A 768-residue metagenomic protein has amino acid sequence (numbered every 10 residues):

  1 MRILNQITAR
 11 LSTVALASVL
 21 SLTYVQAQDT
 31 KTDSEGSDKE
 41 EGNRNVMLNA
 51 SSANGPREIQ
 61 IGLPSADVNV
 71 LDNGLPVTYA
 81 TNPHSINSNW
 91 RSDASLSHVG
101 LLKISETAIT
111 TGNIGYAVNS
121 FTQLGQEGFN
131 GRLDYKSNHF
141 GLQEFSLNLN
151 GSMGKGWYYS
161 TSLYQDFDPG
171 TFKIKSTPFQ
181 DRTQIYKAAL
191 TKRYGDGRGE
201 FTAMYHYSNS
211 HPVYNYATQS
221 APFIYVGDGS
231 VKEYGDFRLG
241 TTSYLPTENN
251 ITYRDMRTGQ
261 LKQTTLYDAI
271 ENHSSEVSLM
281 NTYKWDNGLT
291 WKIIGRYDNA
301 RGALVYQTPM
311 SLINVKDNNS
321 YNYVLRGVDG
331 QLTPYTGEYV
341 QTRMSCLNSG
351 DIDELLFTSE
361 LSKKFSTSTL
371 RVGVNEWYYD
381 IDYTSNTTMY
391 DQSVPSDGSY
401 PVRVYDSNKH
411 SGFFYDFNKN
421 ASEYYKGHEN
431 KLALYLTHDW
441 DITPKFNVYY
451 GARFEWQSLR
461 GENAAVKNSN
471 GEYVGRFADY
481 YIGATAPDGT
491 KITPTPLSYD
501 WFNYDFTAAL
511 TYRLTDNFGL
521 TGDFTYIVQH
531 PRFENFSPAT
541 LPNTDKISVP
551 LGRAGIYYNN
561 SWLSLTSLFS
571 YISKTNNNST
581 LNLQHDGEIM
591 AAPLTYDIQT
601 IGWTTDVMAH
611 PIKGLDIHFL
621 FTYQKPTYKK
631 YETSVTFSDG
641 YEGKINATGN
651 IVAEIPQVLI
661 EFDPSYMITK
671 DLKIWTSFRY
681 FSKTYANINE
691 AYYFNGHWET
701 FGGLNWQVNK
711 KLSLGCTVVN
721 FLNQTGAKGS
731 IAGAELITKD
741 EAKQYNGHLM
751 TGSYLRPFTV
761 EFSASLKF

Functional and structural regions predicted by a protein language model:
I3, S21, Q28-G128, I527: Acidic, small-polar-rich N-terminal luminal/periplasmic segments of exported/outer-membrane proteins
Q28-T30, K683-Y685, W706-F768: C-terminal beta-signal and adjacent terminal beta-strands/loops of Gram-negative outer-membrane beta-barrel proteins
N130, G156-Y159, D196-F201, G288-W291 (+10 more regions): Repeated loop/turn-to-beta-strand initiation elements of outer-membrane beta-barrel proteins
N130, S137-D168, F172-P246, A269 (+2 more regions): Transmembrane beta-barrel wall of Gram-negative outer-membrane proteins
Y135-H139, Q165-P169, Y194, Y207-H211 (+12 more regions): Transmembrane beta-strands of outer-membrane beta-barrel pores
N215-L261, V305-S345, D391-N420, R460-L497 (+5 more regions): Solvent-exposed loop segments that connect transmembrane elements
I352-E354, K364-Y379, T384-T388, Q392-H410 (+6 more regions): Structural signature of Gram-negative outer-membrane beta-barrels, strongest in the C-terminal barrel of TonB-dependent
P444, W562-S564, L568-T575, T580 (+3 more regions): Gram-negative outer-membrane beta-barrel transporters
